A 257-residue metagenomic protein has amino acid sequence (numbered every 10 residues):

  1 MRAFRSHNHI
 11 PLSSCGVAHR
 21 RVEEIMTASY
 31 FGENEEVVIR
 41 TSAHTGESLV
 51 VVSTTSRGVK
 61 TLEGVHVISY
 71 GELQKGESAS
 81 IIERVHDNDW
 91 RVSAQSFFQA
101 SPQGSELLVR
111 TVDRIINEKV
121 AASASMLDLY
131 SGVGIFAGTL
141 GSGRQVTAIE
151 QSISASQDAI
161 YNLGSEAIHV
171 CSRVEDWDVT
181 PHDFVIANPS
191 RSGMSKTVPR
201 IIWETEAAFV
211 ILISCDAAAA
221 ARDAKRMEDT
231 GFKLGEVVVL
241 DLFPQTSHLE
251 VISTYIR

Functional and structural regions predicted by a protein language model:
M1-I186, M194-V198: Accessory RNA-recognition modules of RNA-modification enzymes
N34-E36, E236, I252: Conserved beta-strand residues within beta-sheet cores
I39-A43, D241, R257: Short, low-complexity Ser/Thr-rich regulatory SLiMs
D89-S96, L234-V237, R257: A polyampholytic, Gly/Pro-enriched intrinsically disordered region
M126-L127, A159-I160, T230-F232, I256-R257: A generic structural signal for ordered secondary structure
V170-L249: S-adenosylmethionine
S247-R257: Core SAM-dependent methyltransferase catalytic element
